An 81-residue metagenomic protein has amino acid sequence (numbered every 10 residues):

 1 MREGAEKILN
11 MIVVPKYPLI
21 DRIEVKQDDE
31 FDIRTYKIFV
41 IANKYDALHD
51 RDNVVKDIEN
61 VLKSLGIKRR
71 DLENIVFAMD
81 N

Functional and structural regions predicted by a protein language model:
M1-G4: N-terminal presequence-like segments and adjacent domain-start helices
K7-V13: Short amphipathic alpha-helical segments
V14-I41: Short edge beta-strands and adjacent turn/loop segments
T35-V55: A short interface-forming secondary-structure element
V55, E59-L62: Residue-level detector of alpha-helical secondary structure
L62-N81: A short amphipathic beta-strand at an alpha->beta junction
